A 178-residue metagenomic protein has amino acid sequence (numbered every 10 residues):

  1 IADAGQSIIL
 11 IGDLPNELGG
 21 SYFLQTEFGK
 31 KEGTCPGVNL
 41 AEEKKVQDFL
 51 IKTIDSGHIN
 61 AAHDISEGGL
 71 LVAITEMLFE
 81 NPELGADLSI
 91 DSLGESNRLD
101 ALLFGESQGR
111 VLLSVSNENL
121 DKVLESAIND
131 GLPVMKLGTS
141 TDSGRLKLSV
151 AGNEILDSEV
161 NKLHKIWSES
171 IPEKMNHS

Functional and structural regions predicted by a protein language model:
I1-L40, I51-I54, Q108, S116-N119: Mobile "lid/hinge" segments at catalytic clefts and subdomain interfaces of large enzymes
E32-G33, Q47, T53-S178: Glycine-/charge-enriched secondary-structure boundary and capping motifs
